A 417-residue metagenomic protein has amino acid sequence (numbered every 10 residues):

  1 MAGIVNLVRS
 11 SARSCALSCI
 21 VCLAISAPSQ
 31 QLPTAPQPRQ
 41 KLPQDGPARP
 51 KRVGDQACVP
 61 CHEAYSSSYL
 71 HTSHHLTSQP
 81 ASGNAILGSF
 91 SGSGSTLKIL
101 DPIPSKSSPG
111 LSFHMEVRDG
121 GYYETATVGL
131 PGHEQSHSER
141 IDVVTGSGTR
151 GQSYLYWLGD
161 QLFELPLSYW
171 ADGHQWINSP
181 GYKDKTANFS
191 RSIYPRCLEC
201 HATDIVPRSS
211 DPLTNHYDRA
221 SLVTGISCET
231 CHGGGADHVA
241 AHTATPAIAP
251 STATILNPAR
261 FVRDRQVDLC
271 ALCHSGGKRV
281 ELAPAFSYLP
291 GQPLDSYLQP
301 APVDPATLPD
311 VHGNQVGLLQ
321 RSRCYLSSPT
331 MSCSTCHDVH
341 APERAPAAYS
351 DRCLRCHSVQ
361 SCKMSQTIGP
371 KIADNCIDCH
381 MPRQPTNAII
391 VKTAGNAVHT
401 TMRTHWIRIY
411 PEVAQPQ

Functional and structural regions predicted by a protein language model:
A2-A16: Bacterial N-terminal signal peptides that target proteins for export
S14-S26: Bacterial N-terminal signal peptides
L32-D45, R49, Q56, A64-T145 (+3 more regions): Primarily the internal scaffold of c-type cytochrome electron-transfer domains, especially repeated/multiheme c-type
R150: N-terminal nucleic-acid engagement/recognition segments and initiation subdomains in replication, restriction
W157-P166, W170-E199, T203-P207: Extended acidic/polar, glycine-enriched regions that form or flank non-catalytic beta-rich accessory modules
